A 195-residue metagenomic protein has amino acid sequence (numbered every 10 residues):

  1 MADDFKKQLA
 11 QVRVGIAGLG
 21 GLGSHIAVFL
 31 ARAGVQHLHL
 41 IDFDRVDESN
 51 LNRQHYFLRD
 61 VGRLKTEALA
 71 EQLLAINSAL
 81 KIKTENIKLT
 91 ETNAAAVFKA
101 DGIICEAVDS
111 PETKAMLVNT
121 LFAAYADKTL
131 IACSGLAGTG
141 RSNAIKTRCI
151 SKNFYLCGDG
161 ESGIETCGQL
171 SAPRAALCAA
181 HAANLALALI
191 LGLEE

Functional and structural regions predicted by a protein language model:
M1-E195: Adenine nucleotide-associated cytosolic modules
